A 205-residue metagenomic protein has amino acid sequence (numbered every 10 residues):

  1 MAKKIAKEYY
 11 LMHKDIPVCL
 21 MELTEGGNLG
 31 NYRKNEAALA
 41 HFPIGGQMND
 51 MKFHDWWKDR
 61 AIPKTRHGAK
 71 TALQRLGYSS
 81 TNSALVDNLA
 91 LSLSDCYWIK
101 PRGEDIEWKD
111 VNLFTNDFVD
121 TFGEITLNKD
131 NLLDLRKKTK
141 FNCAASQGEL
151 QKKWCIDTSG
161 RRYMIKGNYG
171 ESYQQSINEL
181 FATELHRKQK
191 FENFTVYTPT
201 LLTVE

Functional and structural regions predicted by a protein language model:
M1-K138: Regulatory N- and C-terminal appendages and interdomain linkers associated with kinase/kinase-like NTP transferase
T115-E205: Conserved ATP-binding subdomain of kinase catalytic cores across diverse folds
